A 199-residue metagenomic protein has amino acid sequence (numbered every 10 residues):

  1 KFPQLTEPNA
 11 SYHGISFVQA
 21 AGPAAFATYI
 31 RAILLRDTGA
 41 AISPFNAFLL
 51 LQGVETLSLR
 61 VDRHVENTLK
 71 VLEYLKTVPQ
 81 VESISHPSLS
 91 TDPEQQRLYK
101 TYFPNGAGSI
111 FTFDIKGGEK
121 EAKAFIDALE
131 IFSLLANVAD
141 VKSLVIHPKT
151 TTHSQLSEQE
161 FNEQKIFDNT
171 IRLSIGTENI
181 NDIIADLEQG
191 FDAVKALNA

Functional and structural regions predicted by a protein language model:
K1-G108, D114-K142: Active-site C-terminal subdomain of aminotransferase-like
S109-D114, I171-I175: Short cationic amphipathic helices and targeting signals
D127-A128, S143-A199: PLP-dependent enzyme catalytic core of the Aspartate aminotransferase-like
